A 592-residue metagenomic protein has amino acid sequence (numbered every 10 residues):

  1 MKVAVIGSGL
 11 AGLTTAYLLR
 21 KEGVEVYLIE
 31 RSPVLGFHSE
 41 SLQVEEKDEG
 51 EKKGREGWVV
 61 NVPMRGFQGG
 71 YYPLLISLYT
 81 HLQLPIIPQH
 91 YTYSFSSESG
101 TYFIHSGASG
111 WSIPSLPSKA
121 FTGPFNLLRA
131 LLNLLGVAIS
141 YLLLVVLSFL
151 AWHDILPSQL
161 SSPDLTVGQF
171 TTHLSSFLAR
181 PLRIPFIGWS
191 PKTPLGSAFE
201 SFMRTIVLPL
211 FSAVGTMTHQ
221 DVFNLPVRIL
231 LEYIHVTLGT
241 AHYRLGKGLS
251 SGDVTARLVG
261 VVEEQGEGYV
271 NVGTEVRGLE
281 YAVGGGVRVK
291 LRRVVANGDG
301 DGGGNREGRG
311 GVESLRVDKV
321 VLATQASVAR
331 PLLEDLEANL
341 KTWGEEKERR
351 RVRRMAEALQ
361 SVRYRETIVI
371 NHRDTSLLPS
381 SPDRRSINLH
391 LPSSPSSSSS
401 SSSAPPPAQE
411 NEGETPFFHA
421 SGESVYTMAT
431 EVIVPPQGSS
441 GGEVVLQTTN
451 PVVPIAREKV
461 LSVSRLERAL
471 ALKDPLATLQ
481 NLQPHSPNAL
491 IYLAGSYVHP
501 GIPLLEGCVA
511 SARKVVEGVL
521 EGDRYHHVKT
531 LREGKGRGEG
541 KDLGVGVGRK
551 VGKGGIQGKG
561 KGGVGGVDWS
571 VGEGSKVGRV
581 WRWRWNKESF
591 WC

Functional and structural regions predicted by a protein language model:
M1-L28: N-terminal Rossmann-like FAD-binding beta1-loop-alpha1 element of flavoenzymes
A11, V34, S327: Conserved Rossmann-like nucleotide-cofactor binding loop
R20-E46: Glycine-rich FAD pyrophosphate-binding loop
E22, R277-G298, E307-A469: Mid-domain catalytic core of redox enzymes that form a hydrophobic substrate pocket/lid adjacent to a catalytic redox
E51-K52, N61, Q68-N224: Mobile amphipathic helical/loop "lid" adjacent to a hydrophobic cofactor/ligand pocket
H105-S109, S401-C592: Conserved flavin/dinucleotide-binding core of flavoenzymes
I229-G298, R306-K319: Helical element adjacent to the flavin cofactor pocket in flavoenzyme catalytic cores
